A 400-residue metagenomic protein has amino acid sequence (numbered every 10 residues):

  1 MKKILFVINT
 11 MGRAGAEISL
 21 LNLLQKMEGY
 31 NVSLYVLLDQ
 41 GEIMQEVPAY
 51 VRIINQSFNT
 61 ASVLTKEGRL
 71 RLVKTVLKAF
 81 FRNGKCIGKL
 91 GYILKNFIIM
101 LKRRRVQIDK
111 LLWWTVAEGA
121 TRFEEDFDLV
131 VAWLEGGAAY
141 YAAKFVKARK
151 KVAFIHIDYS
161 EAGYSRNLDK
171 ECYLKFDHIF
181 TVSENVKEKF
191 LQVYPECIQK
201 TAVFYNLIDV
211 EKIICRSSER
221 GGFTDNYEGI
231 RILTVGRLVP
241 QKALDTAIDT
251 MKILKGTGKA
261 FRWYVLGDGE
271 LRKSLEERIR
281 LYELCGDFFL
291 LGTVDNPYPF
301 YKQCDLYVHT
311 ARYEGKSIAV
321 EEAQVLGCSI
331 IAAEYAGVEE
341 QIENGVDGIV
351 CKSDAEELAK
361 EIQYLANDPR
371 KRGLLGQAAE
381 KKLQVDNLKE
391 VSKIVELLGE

Functional and structural regions predicted by a protein language model:
N9, K26, Y30-R104: N-terminal strand-loop element at the rim of the active site of nucleotide-sugar-dependent glycosyltransferases
E17-N22, I230-I253, E270-E276: A conserved mid-protein helix/loop that constitutes part of the nucleotide-sugar donor-binding site
S160-S165, L191, L207-G229: Acidic anion/phosphate-binding donor-loop and adjacent secondary structure in glycosyltransferase catalytic cores
K255, R280, F300, E357 (+3 more regions): A short, well-ordered alpha-helix in the C-terminal region of glycosyltransferases
T293, R312: Aromatic "clamp/platform" in nucleotide-sugar-dependent glycosyltransferases that forms part of the donor/acceptor
E322, Y335-G345, I349-V350: Short acidic/histidine- and often glycine-rich active-site loop of Leloir-type glycosyltransferases that engages
S329-A333: Short hydrophobic beta-strand element within catalytic cores of glycosyltransferases and related nucleotide-activated
N344-G345, I349-A355, Y364-P369: Conserved acidic donor-binding segment of nucleotide-sugar-dependent glycosyltransferases
